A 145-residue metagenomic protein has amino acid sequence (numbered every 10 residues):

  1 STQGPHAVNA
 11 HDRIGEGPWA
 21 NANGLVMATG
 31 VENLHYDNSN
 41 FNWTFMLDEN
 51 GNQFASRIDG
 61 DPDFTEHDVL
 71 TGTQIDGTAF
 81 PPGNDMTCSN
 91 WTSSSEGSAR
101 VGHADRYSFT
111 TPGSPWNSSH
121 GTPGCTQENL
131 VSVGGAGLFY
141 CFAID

Functional and structural regions predicted by a protein language model:
S1-D145: Secreted/extracellular ectodomain signature
